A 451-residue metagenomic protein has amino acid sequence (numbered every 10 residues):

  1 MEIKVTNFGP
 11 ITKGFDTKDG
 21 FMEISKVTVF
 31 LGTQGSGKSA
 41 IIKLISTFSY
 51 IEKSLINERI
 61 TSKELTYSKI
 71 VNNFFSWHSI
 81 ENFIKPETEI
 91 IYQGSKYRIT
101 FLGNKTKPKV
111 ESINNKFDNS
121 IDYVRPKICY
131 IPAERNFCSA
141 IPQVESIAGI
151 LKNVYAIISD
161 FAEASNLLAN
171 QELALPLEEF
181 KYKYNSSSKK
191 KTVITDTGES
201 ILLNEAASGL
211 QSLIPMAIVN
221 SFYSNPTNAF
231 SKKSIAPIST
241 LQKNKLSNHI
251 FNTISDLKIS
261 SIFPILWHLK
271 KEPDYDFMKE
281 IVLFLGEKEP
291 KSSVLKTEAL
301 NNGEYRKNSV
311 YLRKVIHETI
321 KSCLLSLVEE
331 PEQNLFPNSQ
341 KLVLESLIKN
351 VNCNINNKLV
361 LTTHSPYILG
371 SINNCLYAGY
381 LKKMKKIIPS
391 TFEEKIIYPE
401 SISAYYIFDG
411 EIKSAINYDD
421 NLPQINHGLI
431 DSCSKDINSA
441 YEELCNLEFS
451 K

Functional and structural regions predicted by a protein language model:
M1-K189, T195-D196, M278, L312-I320 (+7 more regions): P-loop NTPase switch/coupling surface
C129-K321: Extended helical coiled-coil dimerization/tether regions that scaffold and oligomerize large DNA-maintenance assemblies
S326, N357-T362: Conserved H-loop
E329-P331: Walker B catalytic acidic pair
F336-P337: Conserved D-loop-proximal element of ABC-family nucleotide-binding domains
L342-L347: Conserved hydrophobic alpha-helix in the ABC-type ATPase nucleotide-binding domain
T363-Y367: Conserved H-loop
E394, P399-A404: Interdomain hinge/linker at the junction between the two RecA-like core domains of SF2 helicases
